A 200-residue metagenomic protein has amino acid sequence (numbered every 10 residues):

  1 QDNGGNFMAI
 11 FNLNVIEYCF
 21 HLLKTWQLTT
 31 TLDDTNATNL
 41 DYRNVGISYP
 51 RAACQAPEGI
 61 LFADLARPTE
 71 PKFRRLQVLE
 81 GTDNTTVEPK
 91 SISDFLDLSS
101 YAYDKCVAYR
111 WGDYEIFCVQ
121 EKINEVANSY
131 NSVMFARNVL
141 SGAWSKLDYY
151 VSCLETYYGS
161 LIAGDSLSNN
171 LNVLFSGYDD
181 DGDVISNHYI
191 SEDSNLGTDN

Functional and structural regions predicted by a protein language model:
Q1-M8: Extracytoplasmic beta-rich repeat domains
G5, V15, T35, N44-N200: Beta-sheet repeat architectures centered on beta-propellers
Y18-Y42: Surface-exposed extracellular loop regions of Gram-negative outer-membrane beta-barrel proteins
